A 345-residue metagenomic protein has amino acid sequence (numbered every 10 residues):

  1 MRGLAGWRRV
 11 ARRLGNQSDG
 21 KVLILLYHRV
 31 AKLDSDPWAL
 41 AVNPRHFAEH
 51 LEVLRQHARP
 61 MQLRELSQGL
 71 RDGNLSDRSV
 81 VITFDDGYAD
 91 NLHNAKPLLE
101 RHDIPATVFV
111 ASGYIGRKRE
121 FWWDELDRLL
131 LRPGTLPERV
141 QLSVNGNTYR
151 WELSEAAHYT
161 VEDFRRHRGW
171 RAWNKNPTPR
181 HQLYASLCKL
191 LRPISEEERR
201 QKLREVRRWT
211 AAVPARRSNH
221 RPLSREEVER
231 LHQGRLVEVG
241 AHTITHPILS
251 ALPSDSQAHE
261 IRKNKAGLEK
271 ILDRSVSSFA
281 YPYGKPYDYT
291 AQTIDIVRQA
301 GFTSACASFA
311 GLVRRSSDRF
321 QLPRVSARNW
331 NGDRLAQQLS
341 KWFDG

Functional and structural regions predicted by a protein language model:
M1-T83, D90, F121-L130, T135 (+4 more regions): C-terminal active-site subregion of NodB/CE4 polysaccharide deacetylases
F84, F109, V239-A241, C306-S308: Active-site neighborhood of phospho(di)ester-bond hydrolases with catalytic His/Asp-centered motifs
N94-L98, E227, Q292-I296: A short acidic, amphipathic alpha-helical/loop segment
N94-S112: A short alpha/beta connector and helix-capping loop motif
S112-R117, G311: Short beta-alpha junction loops
I115, A241-I248: Conserved radical SAM core fold
E120-G234: Extended, charge-rich helix/loop segments that form flexible, surface "patches" used to engage negatively charged
